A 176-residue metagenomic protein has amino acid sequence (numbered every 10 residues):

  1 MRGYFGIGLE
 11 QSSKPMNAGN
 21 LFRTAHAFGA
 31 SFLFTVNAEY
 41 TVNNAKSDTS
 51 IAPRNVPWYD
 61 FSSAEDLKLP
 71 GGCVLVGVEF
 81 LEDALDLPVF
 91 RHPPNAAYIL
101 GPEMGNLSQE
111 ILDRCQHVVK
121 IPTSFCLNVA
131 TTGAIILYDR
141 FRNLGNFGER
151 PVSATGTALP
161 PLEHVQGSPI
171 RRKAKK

Functional and structural regions predicted by a protein language model:
M1-K176: Post-transcriptional modification and biogenesis factors for structured RNAs of the translation apparatus
